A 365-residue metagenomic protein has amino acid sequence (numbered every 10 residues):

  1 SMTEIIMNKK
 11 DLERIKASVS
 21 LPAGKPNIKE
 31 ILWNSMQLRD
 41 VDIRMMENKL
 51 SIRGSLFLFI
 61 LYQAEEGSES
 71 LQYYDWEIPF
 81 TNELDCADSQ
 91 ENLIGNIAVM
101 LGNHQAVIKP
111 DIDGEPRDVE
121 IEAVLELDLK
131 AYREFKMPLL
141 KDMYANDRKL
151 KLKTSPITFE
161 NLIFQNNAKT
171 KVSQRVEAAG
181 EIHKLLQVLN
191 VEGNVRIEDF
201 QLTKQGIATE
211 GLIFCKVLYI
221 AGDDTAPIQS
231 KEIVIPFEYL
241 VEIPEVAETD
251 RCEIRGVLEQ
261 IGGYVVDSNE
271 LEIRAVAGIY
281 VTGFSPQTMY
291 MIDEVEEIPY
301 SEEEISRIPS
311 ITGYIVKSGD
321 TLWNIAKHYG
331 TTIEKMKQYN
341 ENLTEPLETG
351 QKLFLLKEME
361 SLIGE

Functional and structural regions predicted by a protein language model:
S1-I308: Membrane-lipid interaction segments
M46, T312, N342-L343: Short, conserved secondary-structure segments in the cores of folded domains
I298-I311, K357-E365: Intrinsically disordered, low-complexity Ser/Thr-rich linker and spacer segments in cell-wall-related proteins
T331-E365: Extracellular LysM carbohydrate-binding repeats and other cell-envelope/extracellular binding modules
